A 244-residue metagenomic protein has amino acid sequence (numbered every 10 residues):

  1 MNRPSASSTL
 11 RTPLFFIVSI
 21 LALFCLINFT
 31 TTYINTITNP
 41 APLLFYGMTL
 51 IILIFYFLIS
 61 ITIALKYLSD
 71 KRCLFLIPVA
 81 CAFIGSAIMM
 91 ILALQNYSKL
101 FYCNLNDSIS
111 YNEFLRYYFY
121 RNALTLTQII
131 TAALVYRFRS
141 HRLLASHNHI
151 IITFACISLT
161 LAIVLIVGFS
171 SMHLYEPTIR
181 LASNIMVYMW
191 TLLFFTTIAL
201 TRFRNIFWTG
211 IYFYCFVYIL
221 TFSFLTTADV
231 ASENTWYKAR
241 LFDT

Functional and structural regions predicted by a protein language model:
M1, L21-T32, A64-D70, Q95-S98 (+4 more regions): Hydrophobic alpha-helical transmembrane segments
R3-T9, A64-P78, Y136-H149, I198-T209: Membrane-interface helix-boundary motifs at transmembrane edges
T9-I20, T38-R137, N234-T244: Individual alpha-helical transmembrane segments in multi-pass integral membrane proteins
R11-N28, I84-G85, T153-L161, F216: Alpha-helical transmembrane segments
C25, F29-N35, P42, I59-I63 (+4 more regions): A generic structural signal for ordered alpha-helices
I27-T38, L94-N106, A162-Y175, F222-S232: Juxtamembrane "helix-exit" motif on the non-cytosolic side of transmembrane helices
T36-I52, N112-T127, A145-F194: Extracellular-loop-to-transmembrane junctions of the mid-late helices
Y46-I52, I163-T244: Interfacial "cap-and-anchor" motif at the non-cytosolic start of specific transmembrane alpha-helices
